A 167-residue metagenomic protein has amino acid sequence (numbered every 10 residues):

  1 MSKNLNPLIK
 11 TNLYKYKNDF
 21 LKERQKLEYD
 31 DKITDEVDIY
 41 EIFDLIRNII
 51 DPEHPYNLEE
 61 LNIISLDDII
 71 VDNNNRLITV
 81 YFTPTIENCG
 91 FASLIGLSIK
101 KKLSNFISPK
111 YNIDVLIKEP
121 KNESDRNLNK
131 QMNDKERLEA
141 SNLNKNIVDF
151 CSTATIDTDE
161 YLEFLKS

Functional and structural regions predicted by a protein language model:
M1-S167: Domain-level signature for proteins that mediate thiol-based redox and metal-cofactor handling
